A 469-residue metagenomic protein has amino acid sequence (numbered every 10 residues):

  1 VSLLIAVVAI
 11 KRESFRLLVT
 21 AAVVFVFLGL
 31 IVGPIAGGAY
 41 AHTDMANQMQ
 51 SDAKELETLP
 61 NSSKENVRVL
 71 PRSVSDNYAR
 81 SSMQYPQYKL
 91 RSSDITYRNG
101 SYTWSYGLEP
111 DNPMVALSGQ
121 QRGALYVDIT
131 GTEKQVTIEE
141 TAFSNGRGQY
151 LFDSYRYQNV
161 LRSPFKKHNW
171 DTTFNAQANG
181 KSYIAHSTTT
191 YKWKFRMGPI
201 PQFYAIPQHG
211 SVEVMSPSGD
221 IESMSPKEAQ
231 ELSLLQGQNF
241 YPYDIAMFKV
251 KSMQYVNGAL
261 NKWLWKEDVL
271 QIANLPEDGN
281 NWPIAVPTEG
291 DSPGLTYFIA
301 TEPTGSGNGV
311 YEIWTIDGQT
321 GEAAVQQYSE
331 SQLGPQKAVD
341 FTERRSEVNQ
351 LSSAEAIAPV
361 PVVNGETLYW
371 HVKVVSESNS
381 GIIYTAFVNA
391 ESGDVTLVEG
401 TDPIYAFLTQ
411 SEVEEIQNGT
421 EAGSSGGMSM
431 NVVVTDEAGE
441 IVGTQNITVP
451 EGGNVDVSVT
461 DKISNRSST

Functional and structural regions predicted by a protein language model:
V1-T469: Soluble extracytoplasmic regions of secretory-pathway and membrane proteins
